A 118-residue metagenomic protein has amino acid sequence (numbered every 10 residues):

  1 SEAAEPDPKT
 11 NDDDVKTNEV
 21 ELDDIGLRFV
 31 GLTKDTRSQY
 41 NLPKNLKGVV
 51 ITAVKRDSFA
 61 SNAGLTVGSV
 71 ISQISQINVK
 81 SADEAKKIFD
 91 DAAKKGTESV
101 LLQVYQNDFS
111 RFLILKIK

Functional and structural regions predicted by a protein language model:
S1-K118: C-terminal recognition in membrane/secretory proteostasis and scaffolding
